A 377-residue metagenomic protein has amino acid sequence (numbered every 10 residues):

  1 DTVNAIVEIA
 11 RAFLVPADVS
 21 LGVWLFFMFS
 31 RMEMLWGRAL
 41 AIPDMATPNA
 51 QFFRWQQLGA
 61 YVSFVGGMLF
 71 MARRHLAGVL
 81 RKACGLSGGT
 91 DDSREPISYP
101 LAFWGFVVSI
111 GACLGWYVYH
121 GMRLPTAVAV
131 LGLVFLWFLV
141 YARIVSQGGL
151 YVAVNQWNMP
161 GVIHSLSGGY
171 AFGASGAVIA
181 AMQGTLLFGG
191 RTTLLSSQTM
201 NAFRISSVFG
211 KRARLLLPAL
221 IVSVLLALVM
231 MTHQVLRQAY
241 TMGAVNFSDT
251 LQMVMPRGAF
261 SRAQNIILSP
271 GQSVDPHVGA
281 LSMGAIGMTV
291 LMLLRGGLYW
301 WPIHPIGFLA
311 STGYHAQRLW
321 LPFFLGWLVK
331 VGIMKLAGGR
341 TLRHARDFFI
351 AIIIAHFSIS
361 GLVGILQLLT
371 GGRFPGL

Functional and structural regions predicted by a protein language model:
D1-L377: Alpha-helical multipass membrane-protein architecture
